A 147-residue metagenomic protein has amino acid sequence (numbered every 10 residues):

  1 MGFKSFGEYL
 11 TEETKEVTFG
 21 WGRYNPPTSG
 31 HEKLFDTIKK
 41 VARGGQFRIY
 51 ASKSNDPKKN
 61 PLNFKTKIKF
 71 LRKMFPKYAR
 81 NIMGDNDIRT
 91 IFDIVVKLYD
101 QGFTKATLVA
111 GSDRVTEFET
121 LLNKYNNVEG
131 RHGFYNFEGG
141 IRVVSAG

Functional and structural regions predicted by a protein language model:
G2-G147: Nucleotidyltransferase catalytic core that binds NTPs
